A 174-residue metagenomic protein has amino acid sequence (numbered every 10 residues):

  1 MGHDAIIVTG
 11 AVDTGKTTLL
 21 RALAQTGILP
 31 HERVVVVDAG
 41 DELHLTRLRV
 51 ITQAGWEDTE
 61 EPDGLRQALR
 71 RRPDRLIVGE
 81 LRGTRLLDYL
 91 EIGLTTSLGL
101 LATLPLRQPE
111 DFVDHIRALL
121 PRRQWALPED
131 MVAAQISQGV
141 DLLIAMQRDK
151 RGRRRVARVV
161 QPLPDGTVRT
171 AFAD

Functional and structural regions predicted by a protein language model:
M1-V12, A22-S137, Q147: Switch/coupling sub-region of P-loop NTPases
K16: Conserved lysine of the Walker
Q135-D174: Conserved P-loop NTPase
